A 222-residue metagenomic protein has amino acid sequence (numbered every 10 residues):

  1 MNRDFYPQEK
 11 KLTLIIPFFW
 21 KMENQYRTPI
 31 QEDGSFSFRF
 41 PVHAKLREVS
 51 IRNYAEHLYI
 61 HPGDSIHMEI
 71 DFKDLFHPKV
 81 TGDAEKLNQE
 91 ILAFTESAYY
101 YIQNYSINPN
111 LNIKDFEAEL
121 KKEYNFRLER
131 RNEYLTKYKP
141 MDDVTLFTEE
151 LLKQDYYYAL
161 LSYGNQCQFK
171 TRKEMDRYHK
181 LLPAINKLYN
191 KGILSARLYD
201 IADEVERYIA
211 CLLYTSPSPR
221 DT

Functional and structural regions predicted by a protein language model:
N2-D143: A non-transmembrane, solvent-exposed segment enriched in polar/low-complexity residues
F40, Y158, D221-T222: A very general structural signal that marks isolated residues within well-ordered alpha-helical segments
L111, D115-K122, F126, F147 (+3 more regions): Alpha-helix boundary/N-cap detector
R131, L146-F147, L160-L161: Acidic/His-rich structured neighborhood in mature extracellular/periplasmic domains
L152-Y156: Long, leucine/valine-rich, helix-dominated scaffolding and oligomerization segments
Y157-L212: Extended amphipathic alpha-helical segments with heptad-repeat/coiled-coil character used for oligomerization, fusion
Y214-T222: Single conserved hydrophobic/aromatic residue that forms the stacking wall/gate of nucleotide- or nucleobase-binding
